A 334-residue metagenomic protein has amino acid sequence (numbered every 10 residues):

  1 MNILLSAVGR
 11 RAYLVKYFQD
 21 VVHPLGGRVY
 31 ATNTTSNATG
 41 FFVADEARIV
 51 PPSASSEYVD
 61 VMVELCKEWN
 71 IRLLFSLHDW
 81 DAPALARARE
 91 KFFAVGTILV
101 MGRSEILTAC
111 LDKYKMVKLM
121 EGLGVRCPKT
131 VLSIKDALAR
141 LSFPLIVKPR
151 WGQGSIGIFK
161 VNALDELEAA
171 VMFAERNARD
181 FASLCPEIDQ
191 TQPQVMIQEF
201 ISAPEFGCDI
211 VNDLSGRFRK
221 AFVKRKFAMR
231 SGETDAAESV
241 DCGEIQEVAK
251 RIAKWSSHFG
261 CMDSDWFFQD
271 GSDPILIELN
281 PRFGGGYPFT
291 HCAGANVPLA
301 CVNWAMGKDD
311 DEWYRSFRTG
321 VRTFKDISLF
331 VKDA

Functional and structural regions predicted by a protein language model:
M1-M101: ATP-binding N-terminal substructure of ATP-dependent carboxylate-amine bond-forming enzymes
L107-V195, S202, L214-S215, G243: Active-site nucleotide/adenylate-binding loops and adjacent lid/helix of ATP-dependent enzymes
G152-S155, K226-A237, N280-G294: Glycine-rich phosphate/pyrophosphate-binding beta-alpha loops
V171-T234, E238-K250, F267-F268, D273-I275: Phosphate-binding site of ATP-dependent enzymes
C208, K254-T290: Conserved metal-phosphate-binding beta-hairpin within the catalytic cores of diverse ATP-dependent phosphoryl-transfer
Q269, L299-A334: Peripheral (often C-terminal) accessory segments that flank ATP-dependent C-N-forming ligase machineries
